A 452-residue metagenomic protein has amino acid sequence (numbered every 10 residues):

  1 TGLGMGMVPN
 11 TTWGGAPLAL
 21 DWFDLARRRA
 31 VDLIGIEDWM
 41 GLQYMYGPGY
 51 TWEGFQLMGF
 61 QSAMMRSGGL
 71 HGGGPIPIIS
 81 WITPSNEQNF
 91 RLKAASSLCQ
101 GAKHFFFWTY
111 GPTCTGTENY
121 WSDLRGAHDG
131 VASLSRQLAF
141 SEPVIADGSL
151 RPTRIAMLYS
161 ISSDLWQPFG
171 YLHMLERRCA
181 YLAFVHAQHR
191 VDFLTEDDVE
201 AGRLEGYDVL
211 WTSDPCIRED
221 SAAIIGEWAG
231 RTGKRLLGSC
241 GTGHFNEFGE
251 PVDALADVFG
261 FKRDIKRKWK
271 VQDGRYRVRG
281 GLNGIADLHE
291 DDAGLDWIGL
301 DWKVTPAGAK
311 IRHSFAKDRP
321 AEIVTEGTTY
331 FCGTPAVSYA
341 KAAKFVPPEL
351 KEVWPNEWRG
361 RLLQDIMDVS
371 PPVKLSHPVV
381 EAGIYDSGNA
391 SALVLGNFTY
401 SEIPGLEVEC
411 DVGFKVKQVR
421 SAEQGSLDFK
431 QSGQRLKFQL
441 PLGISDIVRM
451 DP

Functional and structural regions predicted by a protein language model:
T1-P215, E219-G226, G230, L237-E250 (+5 more regions): Glycan-processing catalytic domains of CAZymes
S213-P452: A conserved amphipathic helix/loop scaffold that creates a polar/acidic microenvironment used either to coordinate
